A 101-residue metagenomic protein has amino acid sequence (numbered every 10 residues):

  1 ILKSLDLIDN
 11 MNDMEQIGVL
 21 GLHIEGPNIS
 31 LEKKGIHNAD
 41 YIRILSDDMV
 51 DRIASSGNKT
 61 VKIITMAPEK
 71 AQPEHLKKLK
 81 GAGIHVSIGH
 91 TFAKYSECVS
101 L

Functional and structural regions predicted by a protein language model:
I1-L101: Histidine/acidic-residue-rich, glycine-tolerant segments that coordinate divalent metal ions
